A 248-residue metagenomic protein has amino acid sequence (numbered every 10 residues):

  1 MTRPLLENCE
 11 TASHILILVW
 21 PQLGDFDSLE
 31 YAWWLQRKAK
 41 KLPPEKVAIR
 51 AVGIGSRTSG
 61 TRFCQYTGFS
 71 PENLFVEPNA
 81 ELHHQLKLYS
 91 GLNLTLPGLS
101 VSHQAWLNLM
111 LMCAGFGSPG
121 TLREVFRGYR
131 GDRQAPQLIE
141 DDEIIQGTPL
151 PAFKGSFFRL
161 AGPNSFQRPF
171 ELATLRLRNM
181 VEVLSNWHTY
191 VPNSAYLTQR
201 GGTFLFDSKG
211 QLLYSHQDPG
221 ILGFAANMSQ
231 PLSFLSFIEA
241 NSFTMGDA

Functional and structural regions predicted by a protein language model:
M1, S236-A248: N-terminal targeting signals for export/organelle localization
P4-L42, A48-V52: Short active-site neighborhood of thiol/selenol oxidoreductases, capturing the structured segment around
Q22-F26, R57, G220-I221: Short acidic, S/G/P-rich loop/turn micro-motifs used as interaction or catalytic elements
K40-P43, F63-F69: Short, surface-exposed basic-aromatic patches at helix termini and helix-loop junctions that form
P44-S59, P71-N79: Thiol-based oxidoreductase modules, predominantly thioredoxin-like and allied folds used for disulfide exchange
V47, R200, S229: Residues lining hydrophobic/aromatic ligand-binding pockets adjacent to catalytic sites
E77-G220: Thiol/selenol-based redox catalytic cores and closely related redox-interacting motifs
P219-N241: A short, polar/charged loop-to-alpha-helix boundary motif
